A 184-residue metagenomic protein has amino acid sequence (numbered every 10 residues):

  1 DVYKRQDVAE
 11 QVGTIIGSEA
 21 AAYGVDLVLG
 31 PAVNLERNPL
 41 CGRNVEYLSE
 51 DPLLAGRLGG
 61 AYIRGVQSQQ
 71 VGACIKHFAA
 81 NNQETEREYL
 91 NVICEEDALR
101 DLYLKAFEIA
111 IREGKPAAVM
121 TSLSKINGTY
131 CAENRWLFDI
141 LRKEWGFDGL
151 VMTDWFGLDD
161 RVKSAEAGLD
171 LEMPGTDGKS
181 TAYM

Functional and structural regions predicted by a protein language model:
D1-M184: Glycoside hydrolase catalytic-domain context in secreted enzymes
